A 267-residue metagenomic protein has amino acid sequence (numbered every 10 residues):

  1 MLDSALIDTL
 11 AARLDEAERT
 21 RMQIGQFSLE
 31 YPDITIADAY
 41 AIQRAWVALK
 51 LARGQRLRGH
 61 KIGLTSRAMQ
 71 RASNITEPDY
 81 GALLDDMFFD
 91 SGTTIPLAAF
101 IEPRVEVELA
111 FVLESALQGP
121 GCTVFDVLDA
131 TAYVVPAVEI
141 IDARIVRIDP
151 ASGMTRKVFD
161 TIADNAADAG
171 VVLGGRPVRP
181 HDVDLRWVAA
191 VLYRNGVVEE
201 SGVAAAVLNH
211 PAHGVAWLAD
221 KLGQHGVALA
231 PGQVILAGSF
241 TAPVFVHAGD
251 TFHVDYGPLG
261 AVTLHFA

Functional and structural regions predicted by a protein language model:
L2-N209, T251, L259-A267: Catalytic-core "active-site belt" of small-molecule-metabolizing enzymes, emphasizing His/Asp/Glu-rich regions
T94-I95, G223-H225, H253-V254: Short, intrinsically disordered/low-complexity patches at protein termini and at juxtamembrane boundaries
G214-P243: A conserved acidic, glycine/proline-rich C-terminal tail/linker
G238-A242, V246-V254: Low-complexity, intrinsically disordered Gly/Pro/Thr-rich segments
